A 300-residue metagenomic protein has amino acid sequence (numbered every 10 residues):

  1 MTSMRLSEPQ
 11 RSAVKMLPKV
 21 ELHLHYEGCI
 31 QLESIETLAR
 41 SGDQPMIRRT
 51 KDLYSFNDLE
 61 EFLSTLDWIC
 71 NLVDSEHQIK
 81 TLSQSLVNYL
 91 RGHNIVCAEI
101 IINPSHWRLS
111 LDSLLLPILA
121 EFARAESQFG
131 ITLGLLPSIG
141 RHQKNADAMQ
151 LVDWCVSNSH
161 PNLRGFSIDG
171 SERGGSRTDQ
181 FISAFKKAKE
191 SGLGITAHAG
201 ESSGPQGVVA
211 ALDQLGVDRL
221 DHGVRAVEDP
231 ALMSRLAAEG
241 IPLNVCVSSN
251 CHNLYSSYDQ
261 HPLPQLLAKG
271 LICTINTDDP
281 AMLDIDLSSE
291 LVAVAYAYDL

Functional and structural regions predicted by a protein language model:
T2-L193, S202-G207, Q214-L215, R219 (+1 more regions): Metal-cofactor-binding active-site regions of metalloenzymes
